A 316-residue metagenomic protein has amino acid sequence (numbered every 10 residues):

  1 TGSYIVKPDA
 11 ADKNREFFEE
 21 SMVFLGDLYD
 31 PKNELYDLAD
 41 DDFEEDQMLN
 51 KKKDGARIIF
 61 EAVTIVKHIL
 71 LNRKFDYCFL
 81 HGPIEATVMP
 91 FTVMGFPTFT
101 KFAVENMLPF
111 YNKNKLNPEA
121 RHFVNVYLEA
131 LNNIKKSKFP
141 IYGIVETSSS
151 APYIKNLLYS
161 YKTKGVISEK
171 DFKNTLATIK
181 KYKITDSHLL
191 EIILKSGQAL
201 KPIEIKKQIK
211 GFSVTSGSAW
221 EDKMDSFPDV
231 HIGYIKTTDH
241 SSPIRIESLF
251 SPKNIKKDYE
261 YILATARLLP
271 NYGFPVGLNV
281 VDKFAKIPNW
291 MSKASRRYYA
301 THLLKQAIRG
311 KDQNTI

Functional and structural regions predicted by a protein language model:
T1-D41, Q47: Acidic, metal-ligating active-site segments
Y36-D37, L49-I316: Long, contiguous domain-sized segments
